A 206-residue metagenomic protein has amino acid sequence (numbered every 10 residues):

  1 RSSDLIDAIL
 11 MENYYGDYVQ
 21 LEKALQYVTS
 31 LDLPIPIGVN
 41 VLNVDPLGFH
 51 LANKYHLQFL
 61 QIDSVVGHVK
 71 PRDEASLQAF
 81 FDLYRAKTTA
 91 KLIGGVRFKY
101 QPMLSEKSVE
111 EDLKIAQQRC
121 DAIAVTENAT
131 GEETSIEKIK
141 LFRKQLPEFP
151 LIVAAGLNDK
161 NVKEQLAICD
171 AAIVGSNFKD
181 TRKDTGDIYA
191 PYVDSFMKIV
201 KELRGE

Functional and structural regions predicted by a protein language model:
R1-S2: Short, small-residue-biased leader/transition segments that mark boundaries at the very start of proteins
I9-L10, F59-Q61, A124-V125, I173-V174: Conserved beta-strand positions in the central sheet of alpha/beta enzyme cores
E12-Y14, V39-V41, T126-A129, L151-L157 (+1 more regions): Glycine-rich beta-strand-to-loop/alpha-helix junction loops that act as flexible
Y14-S30, N43-H50, V66-T88, E127-L146 (+2 more regions): Active-site-adjacent beta->alpha loops and helix N-cap segments on the catalytic face of soluble alpha/beta enzymes
D32-N40, K87-Q101, F142-G156: Short beta-strand/loop segments at the ligand-binding rim of alpha/beta enzyme cores
V44-L47, L51-A124: Conserved anion-binding
V44-L57, K107-K114, Q145, L151-G175: Catalytic cores of alpha/beta
F81, M197-R204: Expand to "…catalyze enediolate/carbanion chemistry for C-C bond making/breaking, isomerization, decarboxylation
